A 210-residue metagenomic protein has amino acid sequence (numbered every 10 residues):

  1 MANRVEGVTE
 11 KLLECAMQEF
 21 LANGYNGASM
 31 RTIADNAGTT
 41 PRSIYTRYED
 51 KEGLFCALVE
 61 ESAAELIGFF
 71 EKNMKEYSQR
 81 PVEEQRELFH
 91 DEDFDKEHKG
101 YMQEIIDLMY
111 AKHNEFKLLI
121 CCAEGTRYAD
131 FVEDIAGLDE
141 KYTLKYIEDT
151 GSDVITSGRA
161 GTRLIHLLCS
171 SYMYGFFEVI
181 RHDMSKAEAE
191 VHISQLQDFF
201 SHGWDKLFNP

Functional and structural regions predicted by a protein language model:
M1-V5: N-terminal intrinsically disordered/low-complexity leader segments
K11, C15, E19-G53, A57-L58: Helix-turn-helix
C15-A22, E65-E76, E115, S171-V179: Solvent-exposed, amphipathic alpha-helical segments
K51, L58, S62, L66 (+9 more regions): Hydrophobic/aromatic residues within well-ordered alpha-helical segments
E60-E97: Amphipathic alpha-helical linker/stalk segments
E83-H90, L119-T126, D153-S157: Short linear capping/connector segments at secondary-structure termini
K96, Y101-N114, I120, E124-S152 (+1 more regions): Amphipathic alpha-helical packing segments from all-alpha helical-bundle domains
D107, A111, K141-D149, T162-P210: C-terminal peripheral helix-coil segments that are non-catalytic and often amphipathic
